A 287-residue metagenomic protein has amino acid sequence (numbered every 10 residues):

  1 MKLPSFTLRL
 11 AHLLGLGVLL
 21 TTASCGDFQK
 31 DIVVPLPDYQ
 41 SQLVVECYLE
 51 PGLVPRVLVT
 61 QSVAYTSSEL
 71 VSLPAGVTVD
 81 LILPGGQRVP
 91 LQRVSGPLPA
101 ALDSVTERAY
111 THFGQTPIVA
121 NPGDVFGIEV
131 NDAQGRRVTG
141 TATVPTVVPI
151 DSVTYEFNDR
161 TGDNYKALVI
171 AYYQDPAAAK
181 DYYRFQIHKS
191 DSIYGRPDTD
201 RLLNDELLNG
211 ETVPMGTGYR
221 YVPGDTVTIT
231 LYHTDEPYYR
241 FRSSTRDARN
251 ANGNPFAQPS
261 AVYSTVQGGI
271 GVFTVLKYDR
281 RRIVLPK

Functional and structural regions predicted by a protein language model:
K2-L14: Bacterial N-terminal signal peptides that target proteins for export
G17-L19: Eukaryotic, compositionally biased intrinsically disordered regions
T21-S24: C-terminal motif of bacterial Sec signal peptides marking the signal peptidase cleavage site
G26-K287: A sequence/structural signal for flexible, mid-protein segments enriched in small/helix-disrupting residues
